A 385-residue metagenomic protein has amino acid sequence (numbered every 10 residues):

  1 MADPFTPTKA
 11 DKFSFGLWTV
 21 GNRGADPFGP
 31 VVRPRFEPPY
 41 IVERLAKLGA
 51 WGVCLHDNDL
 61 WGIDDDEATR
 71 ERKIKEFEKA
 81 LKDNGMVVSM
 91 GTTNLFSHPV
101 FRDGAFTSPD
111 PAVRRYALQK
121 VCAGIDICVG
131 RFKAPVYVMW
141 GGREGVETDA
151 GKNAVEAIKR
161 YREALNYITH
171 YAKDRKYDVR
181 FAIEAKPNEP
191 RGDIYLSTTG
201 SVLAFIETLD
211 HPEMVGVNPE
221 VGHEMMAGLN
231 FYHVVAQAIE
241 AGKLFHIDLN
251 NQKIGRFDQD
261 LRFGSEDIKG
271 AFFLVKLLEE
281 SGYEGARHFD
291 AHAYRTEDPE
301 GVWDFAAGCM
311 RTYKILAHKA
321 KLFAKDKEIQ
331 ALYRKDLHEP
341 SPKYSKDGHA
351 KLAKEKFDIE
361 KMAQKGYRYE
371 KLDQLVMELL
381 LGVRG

Functional and structural regions predicted by a protein language model:
A2-W51, W61-I63, A68-K75, K82 (+6 more regions): Histidine-acidic metal/acid-base catalytic patches
L17-T19, T92-L95, G141-R143, A185 (+2 more regions): Short, small-residue-rich loop/turn micro-motifs
P34-F36, D110-Y116, I158, I268: A short acidic, glycine-rich active-site loop that binds or catalyzes chemistry on phosphate/adenosine moieties
L55-D57, L81-F106, P135-D149, P187-N188 (+1 more regions): Substrate-binding cleft and catalytic face of glycoside hydrolase catalytic domains, especially the flexible beta-alpha
P99-Q119: Active-site-adjacent "subsite" loops/lids of carbohydrate-active enzymes
